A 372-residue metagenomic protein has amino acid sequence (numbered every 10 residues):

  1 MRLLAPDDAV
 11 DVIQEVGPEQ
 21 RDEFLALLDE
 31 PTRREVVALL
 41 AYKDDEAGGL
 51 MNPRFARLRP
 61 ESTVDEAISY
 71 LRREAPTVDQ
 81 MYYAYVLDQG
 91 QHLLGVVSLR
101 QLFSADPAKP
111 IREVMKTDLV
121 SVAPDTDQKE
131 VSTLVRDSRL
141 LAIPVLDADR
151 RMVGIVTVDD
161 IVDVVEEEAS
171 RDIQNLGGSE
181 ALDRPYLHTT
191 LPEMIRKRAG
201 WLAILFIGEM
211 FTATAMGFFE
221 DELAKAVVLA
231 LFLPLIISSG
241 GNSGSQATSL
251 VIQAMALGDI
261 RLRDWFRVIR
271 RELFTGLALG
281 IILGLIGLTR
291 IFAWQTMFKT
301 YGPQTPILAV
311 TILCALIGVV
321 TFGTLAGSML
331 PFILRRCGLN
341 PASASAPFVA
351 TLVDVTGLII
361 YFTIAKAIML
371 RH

Functional and structural regions predicted by a protein language model:
M1-E180: Hydrophobic packing positions in regular secondary-structure scaffolds
E61, R171-L325, M329-P341, S345-V353 (+2 more regions): Alpha-helical transmembrane segments and their membrane-interface boundaries that form or gate the permeation pathway
